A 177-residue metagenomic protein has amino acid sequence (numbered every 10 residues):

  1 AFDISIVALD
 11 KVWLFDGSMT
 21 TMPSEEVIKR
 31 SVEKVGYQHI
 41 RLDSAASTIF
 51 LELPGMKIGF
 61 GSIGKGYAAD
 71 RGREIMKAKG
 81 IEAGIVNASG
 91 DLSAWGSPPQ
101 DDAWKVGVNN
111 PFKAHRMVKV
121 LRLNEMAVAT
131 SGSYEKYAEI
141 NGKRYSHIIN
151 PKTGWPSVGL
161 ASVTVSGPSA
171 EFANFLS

Functional and structural regions predicted by a protein language model:
A1-S177: Mature catalytic core of soluble alpha/beta enzymes
